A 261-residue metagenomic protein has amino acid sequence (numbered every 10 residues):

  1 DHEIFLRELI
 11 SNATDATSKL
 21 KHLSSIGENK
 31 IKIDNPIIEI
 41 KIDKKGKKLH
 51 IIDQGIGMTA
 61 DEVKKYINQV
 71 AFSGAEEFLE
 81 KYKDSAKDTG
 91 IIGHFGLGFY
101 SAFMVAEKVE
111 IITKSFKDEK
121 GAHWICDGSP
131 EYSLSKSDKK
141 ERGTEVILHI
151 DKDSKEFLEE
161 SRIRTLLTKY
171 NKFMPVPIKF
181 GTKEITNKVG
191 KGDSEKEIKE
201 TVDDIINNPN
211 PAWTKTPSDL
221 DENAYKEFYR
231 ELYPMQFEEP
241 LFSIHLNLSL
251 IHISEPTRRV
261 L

Functional and structural regions predicted by a protein language model:
D1-K152, E156-F157, T165, K172: GHKL (Bergerat-fold) ATPase N-terminal catalytic module, capturing the glycine-rich phosphate-binding loop and acidic
G93, I112, D118-E131, S135-L250: Glycine/threonine-rich ATP-lid/beta-loop region of ATP-binding domains
I251-L261: Single conserved hydrophobic/aromatic residue that forms the stacking wall/gate of nucleotide- or nucleobase-binding
